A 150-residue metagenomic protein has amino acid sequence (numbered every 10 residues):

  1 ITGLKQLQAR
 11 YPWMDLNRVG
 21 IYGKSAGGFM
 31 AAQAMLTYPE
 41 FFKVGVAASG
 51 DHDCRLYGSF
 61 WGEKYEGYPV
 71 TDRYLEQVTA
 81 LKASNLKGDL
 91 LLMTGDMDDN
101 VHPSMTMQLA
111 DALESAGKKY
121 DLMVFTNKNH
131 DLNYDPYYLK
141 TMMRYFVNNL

Functional and structural regions predicted by a protein language model:
I1-L150: Active-site-proximal cap/loop segments of hydrolase catalytic domains
